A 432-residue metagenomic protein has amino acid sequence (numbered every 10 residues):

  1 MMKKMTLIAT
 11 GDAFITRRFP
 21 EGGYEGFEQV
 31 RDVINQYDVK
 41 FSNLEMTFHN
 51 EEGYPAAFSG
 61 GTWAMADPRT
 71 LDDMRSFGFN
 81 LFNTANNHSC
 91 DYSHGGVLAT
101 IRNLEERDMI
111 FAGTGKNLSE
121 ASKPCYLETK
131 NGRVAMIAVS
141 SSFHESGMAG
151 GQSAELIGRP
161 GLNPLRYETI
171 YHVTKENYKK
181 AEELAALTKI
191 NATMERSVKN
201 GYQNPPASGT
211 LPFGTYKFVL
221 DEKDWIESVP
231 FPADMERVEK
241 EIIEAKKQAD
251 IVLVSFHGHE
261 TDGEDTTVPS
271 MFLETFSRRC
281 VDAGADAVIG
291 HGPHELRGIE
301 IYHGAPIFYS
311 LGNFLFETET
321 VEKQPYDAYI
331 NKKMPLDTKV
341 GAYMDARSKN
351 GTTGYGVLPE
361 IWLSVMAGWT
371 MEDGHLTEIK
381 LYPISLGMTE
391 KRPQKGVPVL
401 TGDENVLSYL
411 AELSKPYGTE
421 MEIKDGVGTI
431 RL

Functional and structural regions predicted by a protein language model:
M1-L432: Acidic, metal/ion-coordinating pockets
